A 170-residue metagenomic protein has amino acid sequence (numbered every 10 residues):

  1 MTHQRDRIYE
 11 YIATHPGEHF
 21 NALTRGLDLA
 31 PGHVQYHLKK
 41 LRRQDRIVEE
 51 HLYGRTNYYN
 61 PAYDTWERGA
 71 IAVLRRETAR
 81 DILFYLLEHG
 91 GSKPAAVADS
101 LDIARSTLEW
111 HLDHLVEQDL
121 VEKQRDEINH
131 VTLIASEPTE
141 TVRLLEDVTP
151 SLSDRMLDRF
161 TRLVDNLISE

Functional and structural regions predicted by a protein language model:
M1, R7-E10, K40, F84-Y85 (+1 more regions): Long, low-complexity, charge-rich intrinsically disordered regions
M1-R5, E18-H19, E49-T78, R125-V148: Short, cationic-aromatic polyanion-contact patches
H3-E18, R75-G91: Short amphipathic alpha-helical interface segments
A22-G26, I82, A96-L101: A short acidic, leucine-rich amphipathic alpha-helix
L23, V34-D45, V97, H111-D119: Basic amphipathic alpha-helical segments that dock to polyanions
H89-V116: Basic (Lys/Arg-enriched) interaction patch that binds polyanionic ligands
